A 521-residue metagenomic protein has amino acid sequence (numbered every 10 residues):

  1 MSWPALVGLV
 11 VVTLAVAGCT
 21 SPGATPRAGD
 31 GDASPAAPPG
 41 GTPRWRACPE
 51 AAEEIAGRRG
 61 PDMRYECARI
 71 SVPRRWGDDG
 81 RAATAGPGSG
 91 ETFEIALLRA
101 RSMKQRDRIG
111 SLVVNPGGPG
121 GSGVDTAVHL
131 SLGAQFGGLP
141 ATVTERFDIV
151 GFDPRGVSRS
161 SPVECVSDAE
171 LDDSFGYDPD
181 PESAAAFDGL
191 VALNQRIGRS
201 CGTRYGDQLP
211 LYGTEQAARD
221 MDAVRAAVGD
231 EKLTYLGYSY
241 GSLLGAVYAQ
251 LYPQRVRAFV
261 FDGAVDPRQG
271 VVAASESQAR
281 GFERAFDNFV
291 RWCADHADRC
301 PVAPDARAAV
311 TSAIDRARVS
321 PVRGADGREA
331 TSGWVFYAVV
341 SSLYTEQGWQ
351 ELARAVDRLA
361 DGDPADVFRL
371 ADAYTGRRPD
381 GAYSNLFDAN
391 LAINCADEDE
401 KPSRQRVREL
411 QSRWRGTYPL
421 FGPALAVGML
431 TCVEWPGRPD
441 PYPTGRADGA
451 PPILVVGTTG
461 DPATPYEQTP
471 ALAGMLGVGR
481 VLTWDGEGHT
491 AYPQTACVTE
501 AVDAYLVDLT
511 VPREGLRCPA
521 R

Functional and structural regions predicted by a protein language model:
S2-A5, C19-P179, A185, R307-V310 (+4 more regions): Catalytic-loop region of hydrolases
L14-G18: C-terminal motif of bacterial Sec signal peptides marking the signal peptidase cleavage site
G138, E164-G176, A249-A308, R354-A365 (+1 more regions): A catalytic-pocket lid/entrance helix-loop region that shapes and gates access to the active site across common
T203-D207, A218-K232: Conserved acidic catalytic loop of the alpha/beta-hydrolase fold
D230-Y240: Alpha/beta-hydrolase fold nucleophile elbow
R307-P451: Alpha/beta-hydrolase fold active-site neighborhood
P462-E467: Conserved alpha/beta-hydrolase "acid-adjacent" motif
D485-A491: Histidine-bearing beta->alpha loop at or near hydrolase active sites
